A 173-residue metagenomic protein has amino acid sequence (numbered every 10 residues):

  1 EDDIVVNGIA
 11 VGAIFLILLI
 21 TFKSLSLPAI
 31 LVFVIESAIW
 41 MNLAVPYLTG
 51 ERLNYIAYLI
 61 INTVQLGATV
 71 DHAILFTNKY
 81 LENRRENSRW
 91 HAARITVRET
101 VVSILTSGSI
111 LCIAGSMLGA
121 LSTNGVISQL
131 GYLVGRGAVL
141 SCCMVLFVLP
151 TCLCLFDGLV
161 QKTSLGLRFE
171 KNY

Functional and structural regions predicted by a protein language model:
E1, L25-I30, E99-V102: Short alpha-helical transmembrane interface motifs in multi-pass membrane proteins
E1-V11: Juxtamembrane "pre-transmembrane" interface segments
V6, I35-E36, G108: Hydrophobic alpha-helical transmembrane bundles that constitute the permease/transmembrane domains of multi-pass
F15-L19, M41-R52, L66, R85 (+1 more regions): Hydrophobic, glycine/alanine-rich multi-pass transmembrane helices and their short helix-loop junctions in large
L25-T77, T163: Hydrophobic transmembrane alpha-helices and their membrane-interface caps in long multi-pass transport proteins
L27-P28, A92, L133: Alpha-helical transmembrane segments and their helix-entry boundary regions
N62-T106: Cytosolic juxtamembrane regions of multi-pass inner-membrane proteins
E170-Y173: Long, low-complexity, intrinsically disordered cytosolic termini of multi-pass membrane proteins
